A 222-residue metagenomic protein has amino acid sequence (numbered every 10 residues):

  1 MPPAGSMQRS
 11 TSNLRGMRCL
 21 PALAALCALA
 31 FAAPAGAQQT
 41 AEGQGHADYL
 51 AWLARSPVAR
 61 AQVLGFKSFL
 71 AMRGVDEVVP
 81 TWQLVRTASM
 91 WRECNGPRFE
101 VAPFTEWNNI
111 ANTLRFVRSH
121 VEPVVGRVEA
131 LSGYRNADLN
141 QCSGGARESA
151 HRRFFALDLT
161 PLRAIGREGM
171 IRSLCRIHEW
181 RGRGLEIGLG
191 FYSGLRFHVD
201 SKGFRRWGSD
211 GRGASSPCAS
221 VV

Functional and structural regions predicted by a protein language model:
M1-R15: N-terminal secretory signal peptides that target proteins for export/translocation
G16-M17, A25, R92, S173 (+1 more regions): Secreted/extracellular small peptides and ectodomain modules produced from precursors
P21-A30: Bacterial N-terminal signal peptides
A35-V117, G194, R206-V222: Extracytoplasmic cell-surface/polysaccharide-interacting catalytic and binding patches
Q38-G43, L64-F66, E148-V222: Catalytic cores and adjacent binding grooves of peptidoglycan-active enzymes
A111-R118, N140, R167-L174: Extracytoplasmic/secreted envelope proteins and their assembly/folding machinery, especially bacterial periplasmic
R115-S143: Extended, low-complexity, intrinsically disordered C-terminal regulatory tails of eukaryotic serine/threonine kinases
